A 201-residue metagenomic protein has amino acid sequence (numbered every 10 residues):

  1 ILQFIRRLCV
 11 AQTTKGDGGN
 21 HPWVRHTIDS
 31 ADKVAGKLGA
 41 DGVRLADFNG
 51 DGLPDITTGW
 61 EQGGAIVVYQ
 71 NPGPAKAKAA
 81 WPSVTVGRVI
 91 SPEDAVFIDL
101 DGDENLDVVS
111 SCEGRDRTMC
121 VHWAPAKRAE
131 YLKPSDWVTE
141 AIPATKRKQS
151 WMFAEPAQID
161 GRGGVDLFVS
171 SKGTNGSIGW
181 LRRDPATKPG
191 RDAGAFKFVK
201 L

Functional and structural regions predicted by a protein language model:
I1-L2: Cationic, amphipathic, low-complexity alpha-helical segments enriched in hydrophobics plus arginine/proline
I5-L201: Beta-propeller-forming repeat regions
